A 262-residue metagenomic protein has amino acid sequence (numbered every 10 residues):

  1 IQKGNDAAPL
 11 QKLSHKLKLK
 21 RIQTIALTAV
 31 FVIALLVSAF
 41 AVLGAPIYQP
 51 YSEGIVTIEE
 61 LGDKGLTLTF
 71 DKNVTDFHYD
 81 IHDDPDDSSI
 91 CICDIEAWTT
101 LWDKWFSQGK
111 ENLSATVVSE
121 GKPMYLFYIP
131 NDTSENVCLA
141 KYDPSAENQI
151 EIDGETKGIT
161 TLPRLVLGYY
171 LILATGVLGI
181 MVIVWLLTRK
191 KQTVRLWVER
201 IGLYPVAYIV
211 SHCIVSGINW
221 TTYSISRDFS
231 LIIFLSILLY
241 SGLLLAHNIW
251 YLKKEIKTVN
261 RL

Functional and structural regions predicted by a protein language model:
Q2-A39: Cytosolic juxtamembrane regions of integral membrane proteins
K18-L19, A174-S211, I249-I256: Juxtamembrane interface at the cytosolic side of transmembrane helices
L43, V184-K190, S211-S226: Juxtamembrane "helix-exit" motif on the non-cytosolic side of transmembrane helices
A45-D63: Alpha-helical transmembrane signal-anchor/signal-peptide segments
K64-K72: Short, well-ordered beta-strand segments enriched in hydrophobic/aromatic residues
K72-E120: Extracytoplasmic/periplasmic/luminal assembly and interaction segments in envelope/secretory/respiratory proteins
S134-L171: Short, aromatic-rich amphipathic segments at membrane interfaces that lie adjacent to a transmembrane helix or signal
R164-G176, S226-Y240: Alpha-helical transmembrane segments of polytopic membrane proteins
